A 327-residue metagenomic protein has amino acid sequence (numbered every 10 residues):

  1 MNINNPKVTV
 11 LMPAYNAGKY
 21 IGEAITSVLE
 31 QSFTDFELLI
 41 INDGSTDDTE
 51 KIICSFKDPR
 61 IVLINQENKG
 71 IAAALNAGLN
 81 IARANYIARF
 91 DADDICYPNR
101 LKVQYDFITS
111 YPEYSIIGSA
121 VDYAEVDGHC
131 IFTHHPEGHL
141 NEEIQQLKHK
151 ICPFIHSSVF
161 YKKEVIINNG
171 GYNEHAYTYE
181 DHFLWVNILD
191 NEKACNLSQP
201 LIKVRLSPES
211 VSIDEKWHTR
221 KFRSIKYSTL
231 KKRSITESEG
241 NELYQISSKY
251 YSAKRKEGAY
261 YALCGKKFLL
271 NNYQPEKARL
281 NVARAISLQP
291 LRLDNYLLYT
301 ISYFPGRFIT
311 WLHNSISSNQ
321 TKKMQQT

Functional and structural regions predicted by a protein language model:
M1-L29: N-proximal low-complexity "stem/linker" segments adjacent to membrane-targeting elements
K19-G22, D47-S55, I95, N99: Acidic helix N-cap motif at the loop->helix transition within catalytic regions of sugar-transfer enzymes
S27, T34, N42-K51, K69 (+1 more regions): A conserved acidic beta->alpha catalytic loop
Q66-A82, V103: Glycine-rich, basic loop-to-helix element that forms the pyrophosphate-binding segment of sugar-nucleotide handling
N80, S119, E137-K226: Conserved nucleotide-sugar donor-binding catalytic segment
I87: Short aromatic/hydrophobic "clamp" motif used to bind/position activated sugar donors
N99-F132: Conserved donor NDP-sugar-binding/catalytic core segment of glycosyltransferases
L206-T327: C-terminal subregions of glycosyltransferases and related glycan-biosynthesis enzymes
